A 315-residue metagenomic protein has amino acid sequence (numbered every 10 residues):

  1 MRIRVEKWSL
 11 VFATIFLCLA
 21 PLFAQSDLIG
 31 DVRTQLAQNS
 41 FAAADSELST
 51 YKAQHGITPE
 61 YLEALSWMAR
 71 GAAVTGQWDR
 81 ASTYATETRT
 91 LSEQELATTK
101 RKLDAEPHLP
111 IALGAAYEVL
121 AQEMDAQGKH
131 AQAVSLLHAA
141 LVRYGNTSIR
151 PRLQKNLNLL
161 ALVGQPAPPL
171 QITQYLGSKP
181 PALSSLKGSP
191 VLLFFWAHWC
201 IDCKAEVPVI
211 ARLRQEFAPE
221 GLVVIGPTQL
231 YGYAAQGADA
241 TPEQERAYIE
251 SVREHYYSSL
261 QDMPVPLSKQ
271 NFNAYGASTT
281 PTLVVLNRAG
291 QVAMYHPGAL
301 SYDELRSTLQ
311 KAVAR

Functional and structural regions predicted by a protein language model:
Q54-E60, L91-I111, A139-L153: Short solvent-exposed coil/turn linkers within tandem alpha-helical repeat scaffolds
A126, H130-T173, S184-K187, E254: N-proximal helix/coil linker or "cap" segments that precede and/or mark the start of modular domains
P181-K204, I210, V224: Short active-site neighborhood of thiol/selenol oxidoreductases, capturing the structured segment around
A205-Y256, P264-N273: Structural microenvironment flanking redox-active thiols in thiol-disulfide oxidoreductases
H255-Q310: Thiol/disulfide oxidoreductase modules built on the thioredoxin-like
